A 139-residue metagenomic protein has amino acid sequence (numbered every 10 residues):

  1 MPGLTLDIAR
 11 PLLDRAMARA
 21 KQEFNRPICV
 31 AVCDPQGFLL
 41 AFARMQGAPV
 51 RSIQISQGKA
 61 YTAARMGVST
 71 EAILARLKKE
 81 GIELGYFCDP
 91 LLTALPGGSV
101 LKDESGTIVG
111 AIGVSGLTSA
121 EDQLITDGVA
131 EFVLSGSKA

Functional and structural regions predicted by a protein language model:
M1-A139: Flexible, solvent-exposed loop/hinge segments and secondary-structure transition points
